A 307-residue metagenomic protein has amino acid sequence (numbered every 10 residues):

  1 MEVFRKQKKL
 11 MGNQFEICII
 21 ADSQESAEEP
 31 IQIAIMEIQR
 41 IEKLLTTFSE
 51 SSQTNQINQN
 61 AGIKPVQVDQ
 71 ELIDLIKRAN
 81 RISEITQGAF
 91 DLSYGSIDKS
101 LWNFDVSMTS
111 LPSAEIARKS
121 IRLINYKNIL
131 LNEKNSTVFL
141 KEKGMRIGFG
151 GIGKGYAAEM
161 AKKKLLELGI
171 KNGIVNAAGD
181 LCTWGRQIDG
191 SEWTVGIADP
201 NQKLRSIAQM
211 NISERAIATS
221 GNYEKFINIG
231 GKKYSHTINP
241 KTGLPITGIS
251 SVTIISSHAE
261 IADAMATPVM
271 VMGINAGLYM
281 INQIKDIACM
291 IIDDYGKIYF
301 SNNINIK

Functional and structural regions predicted by a protein language model:
M1-K307: Mature catalytic core of soluble alpha/beta enzymes
